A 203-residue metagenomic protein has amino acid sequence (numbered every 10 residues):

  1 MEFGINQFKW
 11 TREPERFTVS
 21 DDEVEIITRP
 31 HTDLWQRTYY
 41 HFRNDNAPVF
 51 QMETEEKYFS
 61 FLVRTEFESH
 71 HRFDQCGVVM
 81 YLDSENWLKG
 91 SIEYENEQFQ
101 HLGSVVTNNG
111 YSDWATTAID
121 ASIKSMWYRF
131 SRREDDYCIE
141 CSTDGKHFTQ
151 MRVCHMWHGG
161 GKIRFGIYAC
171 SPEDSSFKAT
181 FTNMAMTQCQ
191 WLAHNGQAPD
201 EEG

Functional and structural regions predicted by a protein language model:
M1-G203: Extracellular glycan-recognition regions
